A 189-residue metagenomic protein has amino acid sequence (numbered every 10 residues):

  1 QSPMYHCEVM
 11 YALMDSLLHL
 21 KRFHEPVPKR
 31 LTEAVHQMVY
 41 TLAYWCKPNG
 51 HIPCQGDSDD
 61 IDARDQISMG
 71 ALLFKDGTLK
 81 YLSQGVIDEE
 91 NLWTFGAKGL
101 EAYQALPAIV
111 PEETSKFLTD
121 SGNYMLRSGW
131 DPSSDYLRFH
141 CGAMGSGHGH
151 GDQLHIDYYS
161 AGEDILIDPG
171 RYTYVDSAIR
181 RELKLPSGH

Functional and structural regions predicted by a protein language model:
Q1: Acidic/His metal-coordination segments adjacent to aromatic residues that form catalytic metal sites in metalloenzymes
M4-L166, R171: Carbohydrate-active enzyme catalytic cores, enriched for enzymes that act on polyanionic acidic polysaccharides
L166-H189: C-terminal, non-catalytic macromolecule-binding modules
